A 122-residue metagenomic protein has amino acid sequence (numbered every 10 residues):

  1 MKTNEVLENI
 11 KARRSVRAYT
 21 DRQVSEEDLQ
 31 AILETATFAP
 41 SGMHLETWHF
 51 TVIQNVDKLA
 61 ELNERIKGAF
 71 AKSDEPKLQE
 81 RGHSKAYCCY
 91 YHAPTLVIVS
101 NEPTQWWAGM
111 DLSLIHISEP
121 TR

Functional and structural regions predicted by a protein language model:
M1-A93: N-terminal amphipathic, basic helical "cap/leader" segment at the start of enzyme domains
L45, P103-T104: Intrinsically disordered regions, especially transient/low-confidence alpha-helical propensity segments and coil-helix
N55, N101-E102: Residues immediately flanking
L96-S100: Active-site-flanking beta-strand signature of metal-NTP-handling nucleotidyl enzymes and homologous cyclase-like
T104-D111: Short pre-catalytic strand/loop immediately N-terminal to key active-site residues, enriched for Gly-Thr
S113-T121: Residue-level detector of conserved catalytic or cofactor/ligand-binding positions in enzyme active sites
